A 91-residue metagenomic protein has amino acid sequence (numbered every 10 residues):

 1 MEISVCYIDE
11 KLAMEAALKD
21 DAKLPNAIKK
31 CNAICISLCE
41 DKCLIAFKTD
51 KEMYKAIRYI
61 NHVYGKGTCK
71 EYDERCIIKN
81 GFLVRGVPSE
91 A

Functional and structural regions predicted by a protein language model:
M1-E10: Short glycine-/aliphatic-rich beta-strand segments at the starts of folded cytosolic domains
V5, A16-A17, I57, C69: Short linear motifs centered on Gly/Pro in flexible linkers and helix caps
C6, S37-C39, A91: Serine/proline-rich low-complexity intrinsically disordered segments, especially terminal tails, linkers
K11-A13, E52: Short acidic, S/G/P-rich loop/turn micro-motifs used as interaction or catalytic elements
A13-N32: Short amphipathic alpha-helix segments
I28-I78: Acidic, low-complexity, intrinsically disordered interaction modules
I78-A91: Short, low-order "capping/linker" segments at domain edges
